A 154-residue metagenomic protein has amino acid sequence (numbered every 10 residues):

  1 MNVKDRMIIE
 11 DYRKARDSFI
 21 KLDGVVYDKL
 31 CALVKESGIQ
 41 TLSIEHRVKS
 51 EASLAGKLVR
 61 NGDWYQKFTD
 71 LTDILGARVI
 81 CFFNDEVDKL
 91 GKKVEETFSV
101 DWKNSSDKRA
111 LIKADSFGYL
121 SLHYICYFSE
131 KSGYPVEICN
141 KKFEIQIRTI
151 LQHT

Functional and structural regions predicted by a protein language model:
M1-T154: Nucleic-acid processing machinery
